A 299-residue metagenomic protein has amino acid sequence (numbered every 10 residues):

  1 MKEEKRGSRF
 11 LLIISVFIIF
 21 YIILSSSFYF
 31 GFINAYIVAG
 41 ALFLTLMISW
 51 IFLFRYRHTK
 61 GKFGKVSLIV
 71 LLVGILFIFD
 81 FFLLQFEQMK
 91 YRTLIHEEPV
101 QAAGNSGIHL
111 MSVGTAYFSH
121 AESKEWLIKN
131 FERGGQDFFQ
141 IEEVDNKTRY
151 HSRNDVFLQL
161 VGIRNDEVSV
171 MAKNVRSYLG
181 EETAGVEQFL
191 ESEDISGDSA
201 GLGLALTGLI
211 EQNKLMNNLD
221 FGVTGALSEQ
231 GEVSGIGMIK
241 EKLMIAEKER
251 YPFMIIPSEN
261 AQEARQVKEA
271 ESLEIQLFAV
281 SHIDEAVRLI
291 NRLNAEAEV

Functional and structural regions predicted by a protein language model:
K2-V299: Peripheral, non-AAA+ core regions of ATP-driven protein-machinery
